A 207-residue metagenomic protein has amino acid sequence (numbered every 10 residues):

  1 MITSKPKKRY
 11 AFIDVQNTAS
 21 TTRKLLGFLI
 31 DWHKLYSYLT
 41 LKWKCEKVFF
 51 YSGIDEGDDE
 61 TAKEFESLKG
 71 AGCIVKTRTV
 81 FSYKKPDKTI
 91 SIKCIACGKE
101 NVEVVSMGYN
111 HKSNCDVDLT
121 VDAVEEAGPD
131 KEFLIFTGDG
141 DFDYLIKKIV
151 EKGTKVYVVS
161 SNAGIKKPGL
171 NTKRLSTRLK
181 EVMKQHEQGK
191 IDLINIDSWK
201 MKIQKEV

Functional and structural regions predicted by a protein language model:
M1-M107, V150-E151, K155, S161-I165: Domain-level signal for Mg2+-assisted phosphodiester chemistry and nucleotide/NA-binding surfaces in nucleic-acid
I74-V207: Nuclease catalytic cores that cleave nucleic-acid phosphodiester bonds, predominantly acidic two-metal-ion
